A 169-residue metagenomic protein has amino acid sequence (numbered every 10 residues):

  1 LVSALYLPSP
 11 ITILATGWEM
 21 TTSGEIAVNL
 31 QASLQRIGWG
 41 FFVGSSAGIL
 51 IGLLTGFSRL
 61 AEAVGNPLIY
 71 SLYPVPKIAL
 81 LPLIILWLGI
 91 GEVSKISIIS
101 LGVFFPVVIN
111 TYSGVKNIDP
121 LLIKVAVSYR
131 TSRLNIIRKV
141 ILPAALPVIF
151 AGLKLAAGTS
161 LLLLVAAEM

Functional and structural regions predicted by a protein language model:
V2, T55-L60, L88-I90, G102 (+1 more regions): Short helix-capping/hinge motifs at transmembrane helix termini and TM-loop junctions
V2-V43: Periplasmic/extracellular loop-to-transmembrane helix junction in inner-membrane transport proteins
I26, L30, L34, V64-S71 (+4 more regions): Hydrophobic alpha-helical elements at and bordering transmembrane segments of multi-pass membrane proteins
W39-I69: Transmembrane-helix boundary motif in ABC transporter permease subunits
Y70-P106, S113-G114: Generic hydrophobic transmembrane alpha-helix motif, especially the helices
I85-L86, V115, L162-M169: Glycine-rich helix-loop "coupling/hinge" segments at transmembrane-helix boundaries in multipass transporters
S97, L101, L134-A166: Transmembrane alpha-helices
K116-V127, L134-K139: Intracellular coupling helices
